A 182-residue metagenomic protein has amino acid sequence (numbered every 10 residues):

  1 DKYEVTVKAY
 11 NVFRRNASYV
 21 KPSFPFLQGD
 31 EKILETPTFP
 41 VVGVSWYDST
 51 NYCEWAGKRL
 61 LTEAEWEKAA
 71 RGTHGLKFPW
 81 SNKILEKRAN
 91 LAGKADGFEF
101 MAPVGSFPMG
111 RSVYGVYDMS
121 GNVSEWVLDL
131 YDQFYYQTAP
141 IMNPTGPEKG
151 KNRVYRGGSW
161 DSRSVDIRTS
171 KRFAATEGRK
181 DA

Functional and structural regions predicted by a protein language model:
D1, V113-G115, G178: Short, surface-exposed beta-strand/loop micro-motifs that present aromatic residues
D1-F24, V42-Y47, S120-G121: A short glycine-rich, aromatic-capped structural motif
F26-R172: Functional-site microenvironments in short loops/helix caps that host divalent-cation chemistry
R172-G178: Short, P/G- and charge-enriched loop/turn segments at secondary-structure junctions
D181-A182: Short, structured beta-strand segments at or near domain termini in extracellular proteins/domains
